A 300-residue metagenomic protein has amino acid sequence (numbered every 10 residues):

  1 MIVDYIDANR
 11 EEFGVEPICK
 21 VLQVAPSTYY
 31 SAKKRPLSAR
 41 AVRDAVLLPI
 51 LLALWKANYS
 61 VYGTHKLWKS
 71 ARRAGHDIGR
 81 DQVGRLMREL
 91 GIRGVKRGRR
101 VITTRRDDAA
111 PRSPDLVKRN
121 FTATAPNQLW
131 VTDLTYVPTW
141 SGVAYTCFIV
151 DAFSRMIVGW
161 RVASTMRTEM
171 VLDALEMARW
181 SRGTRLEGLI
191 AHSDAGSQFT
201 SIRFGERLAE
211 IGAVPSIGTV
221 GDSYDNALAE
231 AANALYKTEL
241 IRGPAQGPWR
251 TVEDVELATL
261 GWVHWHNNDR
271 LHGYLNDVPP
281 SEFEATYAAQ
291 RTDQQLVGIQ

Functional and structural regions predicted by a protein language model:
M1-Q300: Charged DNA-binding/catalytic regions of mobile-element recombinases
